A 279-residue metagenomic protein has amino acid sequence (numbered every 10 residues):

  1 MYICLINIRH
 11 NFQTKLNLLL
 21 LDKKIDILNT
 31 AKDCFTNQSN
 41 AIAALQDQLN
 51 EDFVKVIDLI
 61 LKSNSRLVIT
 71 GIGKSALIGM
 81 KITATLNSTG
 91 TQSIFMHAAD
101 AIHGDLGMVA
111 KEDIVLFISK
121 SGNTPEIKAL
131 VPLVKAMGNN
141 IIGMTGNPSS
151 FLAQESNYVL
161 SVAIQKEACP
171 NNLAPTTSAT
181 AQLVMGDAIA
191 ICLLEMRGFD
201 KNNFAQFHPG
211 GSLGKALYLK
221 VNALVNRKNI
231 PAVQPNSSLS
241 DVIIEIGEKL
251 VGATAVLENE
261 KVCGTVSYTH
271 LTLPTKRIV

Functional and structural regions predicted by a protein language model:
D26-K62: An N-terminal, well-structured beta->alpha segment
N40, E112, L217-I230, L271: Bateman (tandem CBS) regulatory domains
S65-V184, A188-L194: Glycine-rich phosphate-binding loops that contact phosphosugars or nucleotide phosphates
A168, M196-N226: Internal, active-site/partner-interface "lid" segment
V233-L250: The conserved cystathionine-beta-synthase
T265-S267: Short hydrophobic beta-strand motif reused across regulatory alpha/beta modules
T269-I278: Conserved small/polar residues in nucleotide/adenosyl-binding loops
